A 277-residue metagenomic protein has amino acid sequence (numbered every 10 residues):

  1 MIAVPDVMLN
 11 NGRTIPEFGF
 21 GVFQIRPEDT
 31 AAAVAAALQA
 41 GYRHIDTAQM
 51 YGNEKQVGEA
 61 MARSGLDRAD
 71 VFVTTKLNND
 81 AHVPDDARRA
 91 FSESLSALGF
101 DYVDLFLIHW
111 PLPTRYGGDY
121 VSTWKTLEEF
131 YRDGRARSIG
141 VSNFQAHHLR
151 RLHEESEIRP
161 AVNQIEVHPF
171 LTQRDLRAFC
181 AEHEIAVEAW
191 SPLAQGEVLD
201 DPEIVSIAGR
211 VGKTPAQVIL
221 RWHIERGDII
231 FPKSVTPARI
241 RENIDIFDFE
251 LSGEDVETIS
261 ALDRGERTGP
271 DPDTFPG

Functional and structural regions predicted by a protein language model:
M1-V71, S122, A194, F275: N-terminal binding-site loop/beta-alpha segment at the start of enzyme catalytic domains that lines or forms
N10, A87-I108, E129-D133, I185: CE4/NodB-like, metal-dependent polysaccharide N-deacetylase domain that modifies extracellular/periplasmic N-acetylated
N10, G58-R68, S92-D101, H153-S156 (+1 more regions): Acidic (Asp/Glu)-rich catalytic clusters
I15-G19, H44, D70-K76, Y102-L107 (+4 more regions): Structural preference for beta-strand elements that scaffold enzyme active sites
P16-E28, L77-D85, T114-Y116: Active-site mouth loops of central-metabolism enzymes
I25-L38, V83-L98, Y120, H147-L149 (+1 more regions): Short, acidic/polar
F72-D85, L98, F106-L112: Structural motif corresponding to the early beta-alpha repeats
L112-G277: Beta/alpha (TIM)-barrel catalytic core signal, keyed to glycine-rich beta->alpha loops juxtaposed to Asp/Glu that bind
